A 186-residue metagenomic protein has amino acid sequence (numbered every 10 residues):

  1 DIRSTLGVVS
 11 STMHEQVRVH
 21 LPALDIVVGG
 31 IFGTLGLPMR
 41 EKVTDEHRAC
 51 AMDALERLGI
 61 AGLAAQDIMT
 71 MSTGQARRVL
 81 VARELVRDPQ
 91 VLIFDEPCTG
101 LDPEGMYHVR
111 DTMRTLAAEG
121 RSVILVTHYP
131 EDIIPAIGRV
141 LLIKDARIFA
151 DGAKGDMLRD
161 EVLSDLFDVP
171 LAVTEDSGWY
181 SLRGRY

Functional and structural regions predicted by a protein language model:
S11-T70: ABC-family P-loop ATPase nucleotide-binding domains
V81-A82: Hydrophobic anchor residue at the start of the ABC signature
D88: Conserved catalytic motifs of ABC-family nucleotide-binding domains
L92-D95: Catalytic Walker B motif of ABC-type/P-loop ATPase nucleotide-binding domains
T127-H128: H-loop/switch region of ABC-family ATPase nucleotide-binding domains
V140-A153: H-loop (His-switch) and adjacent beta-strand-loop-beta switch element of ABC-type ATPase nucleotide-binding domains
L166-Y186: ABC ATPase nucleotide-binding domains
